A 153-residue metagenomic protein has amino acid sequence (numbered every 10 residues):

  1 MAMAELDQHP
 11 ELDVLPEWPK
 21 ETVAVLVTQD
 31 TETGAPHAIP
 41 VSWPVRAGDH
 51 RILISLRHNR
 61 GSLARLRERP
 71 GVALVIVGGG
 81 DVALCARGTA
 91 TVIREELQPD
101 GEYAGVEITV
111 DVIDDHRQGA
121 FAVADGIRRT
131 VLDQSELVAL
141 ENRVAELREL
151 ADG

Functional and structural regions predicted by a protein language model:
M1-G153: Binding-site signature for planar aromatic cofactors or substrates
